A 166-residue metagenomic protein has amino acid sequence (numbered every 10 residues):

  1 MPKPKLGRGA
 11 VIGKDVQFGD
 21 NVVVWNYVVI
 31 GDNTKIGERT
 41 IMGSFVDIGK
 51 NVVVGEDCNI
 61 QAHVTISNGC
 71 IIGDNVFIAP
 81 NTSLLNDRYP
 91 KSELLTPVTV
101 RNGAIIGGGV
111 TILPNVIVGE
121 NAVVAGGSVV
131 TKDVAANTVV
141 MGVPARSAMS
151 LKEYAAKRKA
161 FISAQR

Functional and structural regions predicted by a protein language model:
P2, G7-R8, G13-K14, G19-D20 (+20 more regions): Left-handed beta-helix
T82, N86-D87, A155-F161: Short glycine/proline- and charge-enriched loop/turn segments that cap or connect secondary-structure elements
R88-P90, V116, S150-K152: Conserved catalytic-core motifs of eukaryotic protein kinase domains, centered on the activation segment
A136-A160: Conserved beta-strand-loop-alpha-helix hinge in the C-terminal portion of ABC ATPase nucleotide-binding domains
I162-R166: ABC ATPase nucleotide-binding domains
